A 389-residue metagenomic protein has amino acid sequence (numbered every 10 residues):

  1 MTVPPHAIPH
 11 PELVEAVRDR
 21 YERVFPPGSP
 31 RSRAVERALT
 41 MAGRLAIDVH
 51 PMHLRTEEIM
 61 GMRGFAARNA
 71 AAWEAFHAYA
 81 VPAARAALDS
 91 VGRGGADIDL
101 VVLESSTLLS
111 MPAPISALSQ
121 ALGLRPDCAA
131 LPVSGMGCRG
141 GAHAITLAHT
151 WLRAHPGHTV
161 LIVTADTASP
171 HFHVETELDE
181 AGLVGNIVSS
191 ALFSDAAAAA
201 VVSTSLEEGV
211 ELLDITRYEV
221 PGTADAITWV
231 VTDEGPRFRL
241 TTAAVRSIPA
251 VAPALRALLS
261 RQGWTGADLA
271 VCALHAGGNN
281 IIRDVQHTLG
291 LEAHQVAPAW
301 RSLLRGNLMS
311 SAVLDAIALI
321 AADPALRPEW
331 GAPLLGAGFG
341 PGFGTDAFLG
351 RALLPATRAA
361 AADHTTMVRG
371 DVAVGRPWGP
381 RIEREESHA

Functional and structural regions predicted by a protein language model:
M1, E104, S134, T159-D166 (+2 more regions): Short beta-strand segments
M1-E74, V174-P249, P253, A257 (+2 more regions): Condensing-enzyme catalytic core mediating Claisen C-C bond formation in acyl metabolism
M41, L45-G135, G266-I282: Conserved beta-ketoacyl condensing-enzyme motif
A75-V91, A144, V251-Q262, A316: Stable alpha-helical structural segments in soluble proteins, enriched in small hydrophobic residues
V81, S106-L108, A117, R125-D127 (+3 more regions): Claisen-condensing/thiolase-fold acyl-transfer catalytic domains that form or cleave C-C bonds in fatty acid
G94, L124-R125, G137, L152-H155 (+5 more regions): Solvent-exposed alpha-helices and their adjacent loops that cap or buttress functional pockets in soluble metabolic
G95-D99, P126-A129, A154-V160, V188 (+5 more regions): Short coil/turn connectors at secondary-structure junctions
S110-A117, T164-G182, T216-D233, N279-H287 (+3 more regions): Active-site-adjacent elements of ketosynthase-type condensing enzymes
